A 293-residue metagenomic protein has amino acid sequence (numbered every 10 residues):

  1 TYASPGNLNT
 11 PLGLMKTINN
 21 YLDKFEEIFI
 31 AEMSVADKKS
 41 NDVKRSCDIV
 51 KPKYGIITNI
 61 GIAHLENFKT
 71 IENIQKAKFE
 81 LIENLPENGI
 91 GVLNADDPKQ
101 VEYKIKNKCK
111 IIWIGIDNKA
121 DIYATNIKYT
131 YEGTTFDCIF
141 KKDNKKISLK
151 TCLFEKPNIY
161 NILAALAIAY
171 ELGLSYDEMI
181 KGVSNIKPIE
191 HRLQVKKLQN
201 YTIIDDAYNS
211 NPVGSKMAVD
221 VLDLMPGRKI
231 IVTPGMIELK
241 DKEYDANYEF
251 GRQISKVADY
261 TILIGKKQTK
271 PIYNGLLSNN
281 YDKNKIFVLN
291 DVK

Functional and structural regions predicted by a protein language model:
T1: Glycine-rich phosphate-binding P-loop
L8-T10, I18-K106, I237-E238, K242-Y248: Flexible active-site lid/hinge loop adjacent to a nucleotide/diphosphate and Mg2+-phosphate binding pocket
L14-I18, I162-L172, A218, L222: Buried hydrophobic packing segments
F29, I203, I231-V232: Residue-level marker for buried hydrophobic side chains located in beta-strands that build the well-ordered beta-sheet
I56-I203, G227, R252-Y260, T269-F287: Acidic, Mg2+-coordinating active-site environments of NTP-dependent enzymes
N209-Y273: AMP-binding/adenylate-forming catalytic core of the ANL superfamily
K293: A glycine-rich beta-strand to alpha-helix segment that forms a phosphate/ribose-binding loop at ligand/cofactor sites
